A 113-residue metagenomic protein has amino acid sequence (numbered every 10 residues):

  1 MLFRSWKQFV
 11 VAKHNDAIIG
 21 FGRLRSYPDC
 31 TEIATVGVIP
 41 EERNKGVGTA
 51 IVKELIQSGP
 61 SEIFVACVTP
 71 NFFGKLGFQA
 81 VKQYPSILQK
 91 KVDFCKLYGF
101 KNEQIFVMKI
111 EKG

Functional and structural regions predicted by a protein language model:
W6, E32, N102: Exposed loop/turn and edge beta-strand positions of beta-sandwich/beta-sheet ligand-binding modules
F9-K13, F64: Cytosolic beta-strand hydrophobic patch enriched in CBS
V11, A17-S26, C30-G37: Conserved beta-strand in the GNAT
V38, N44-Q57: Conserved acetyl-CoA-binding loop-helix of GNAT-fold acetyltransferases
V52, Q57-T69: Conserved GNAT acetyl-CoA-binding A-motif
C67-D93: Conserved active-site alpha-helix within GNAT-family acetyltransferase domains
S86-G113: C-terminal "cap" of GNAT-fold acetyltransferases
